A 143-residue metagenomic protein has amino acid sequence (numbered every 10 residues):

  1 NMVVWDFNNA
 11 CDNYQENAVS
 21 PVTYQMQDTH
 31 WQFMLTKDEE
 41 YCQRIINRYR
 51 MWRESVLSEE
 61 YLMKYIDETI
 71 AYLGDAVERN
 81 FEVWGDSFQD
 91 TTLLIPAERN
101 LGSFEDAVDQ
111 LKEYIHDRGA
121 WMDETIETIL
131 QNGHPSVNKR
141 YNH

Functional and structural regions predicted by a protein language model:
N1-H143: Middle-to-C-terminal accessory/interaction subdomains
